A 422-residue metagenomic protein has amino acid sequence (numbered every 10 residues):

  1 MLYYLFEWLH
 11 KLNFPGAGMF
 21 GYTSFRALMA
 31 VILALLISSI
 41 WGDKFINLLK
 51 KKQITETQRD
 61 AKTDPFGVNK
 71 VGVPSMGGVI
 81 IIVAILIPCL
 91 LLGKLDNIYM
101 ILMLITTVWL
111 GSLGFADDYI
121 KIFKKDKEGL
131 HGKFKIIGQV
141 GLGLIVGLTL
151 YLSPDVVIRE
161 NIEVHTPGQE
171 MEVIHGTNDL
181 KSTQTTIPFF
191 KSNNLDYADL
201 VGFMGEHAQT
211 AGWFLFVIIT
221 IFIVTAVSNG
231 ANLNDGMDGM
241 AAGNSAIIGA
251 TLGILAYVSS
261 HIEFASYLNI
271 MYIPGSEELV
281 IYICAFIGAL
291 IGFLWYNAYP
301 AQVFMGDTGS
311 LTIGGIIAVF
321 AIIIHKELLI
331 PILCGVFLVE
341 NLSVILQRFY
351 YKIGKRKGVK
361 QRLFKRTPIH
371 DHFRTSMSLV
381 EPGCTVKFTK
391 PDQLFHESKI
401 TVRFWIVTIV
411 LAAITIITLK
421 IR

Functional and structural regions predicted by a protein language model:
L2-K44, V83-S112, L144-T185, K191 (+1 more regions): Alpha-helical transmembrane segments
G18, K121-L130: Membrane interface segments of multi-pass transport proteins and intramembrane proteases
D43-A61: Membrane-interface helix-loop junction between the first two transmembrane segments
R59-V73, K127-G138: Juxtamembrane helix-capping/reentrant segments at transmembrane boundaries
A61-K70, K125, V201-Q209, S266-P274 (+1 more regions): Short juxtamembrane and helix-loop transition motifs at transmembrane-helix boundaries in membrane proteins
L180-A208: P-loop potassium selectivity filter motif centered on the GYG triad
